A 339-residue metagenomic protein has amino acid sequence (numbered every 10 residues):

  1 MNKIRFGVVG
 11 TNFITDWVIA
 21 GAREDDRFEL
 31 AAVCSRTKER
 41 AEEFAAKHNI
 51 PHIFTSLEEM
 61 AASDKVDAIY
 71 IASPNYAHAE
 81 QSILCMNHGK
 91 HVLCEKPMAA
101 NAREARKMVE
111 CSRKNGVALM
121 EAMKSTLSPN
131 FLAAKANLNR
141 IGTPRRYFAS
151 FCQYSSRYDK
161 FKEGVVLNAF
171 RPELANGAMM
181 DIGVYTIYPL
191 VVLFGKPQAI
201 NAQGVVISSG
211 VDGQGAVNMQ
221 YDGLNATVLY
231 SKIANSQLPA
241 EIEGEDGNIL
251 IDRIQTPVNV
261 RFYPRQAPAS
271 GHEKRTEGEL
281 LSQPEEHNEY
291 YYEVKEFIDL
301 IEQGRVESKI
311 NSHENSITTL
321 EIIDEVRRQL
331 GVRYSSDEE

Functional and structural regions predicted by a protein language model:
M1-H48, V332, E339: N-terminal Rossmann-like dinucleotide-binding module
V18, H48-C111: Beta-loop-alpha module in the N-terminal Rossmann-like domain of NAD(P)-dependent dehydrogenases, especially those
F54, C94, L119-E121, I251: Hydrophobic residues in well-ordered beta-strands that form the structural core
A68-Y70, E296-E339: C-terminal helix-rich "cap/oligomerization" subdomain common to oxidoreductases
A77, P97-E104, A118-L127, L132: Rossmann-like NAD(P)(H) cofactor-binding subdomain of soluble oxidoreductases
K107-S125, T143-R146: Rossmann-fold dehydrogenase core element
S125-I200: Predominantly a Rossmann-like dinucleotide-binding segment in NAD(P)-dependent oxidoreductases
I187-N259, F297-Q303: Contiguous beta-strand/loop segments that form the cofactor/metal-binding neighborhood of enzyme cores
